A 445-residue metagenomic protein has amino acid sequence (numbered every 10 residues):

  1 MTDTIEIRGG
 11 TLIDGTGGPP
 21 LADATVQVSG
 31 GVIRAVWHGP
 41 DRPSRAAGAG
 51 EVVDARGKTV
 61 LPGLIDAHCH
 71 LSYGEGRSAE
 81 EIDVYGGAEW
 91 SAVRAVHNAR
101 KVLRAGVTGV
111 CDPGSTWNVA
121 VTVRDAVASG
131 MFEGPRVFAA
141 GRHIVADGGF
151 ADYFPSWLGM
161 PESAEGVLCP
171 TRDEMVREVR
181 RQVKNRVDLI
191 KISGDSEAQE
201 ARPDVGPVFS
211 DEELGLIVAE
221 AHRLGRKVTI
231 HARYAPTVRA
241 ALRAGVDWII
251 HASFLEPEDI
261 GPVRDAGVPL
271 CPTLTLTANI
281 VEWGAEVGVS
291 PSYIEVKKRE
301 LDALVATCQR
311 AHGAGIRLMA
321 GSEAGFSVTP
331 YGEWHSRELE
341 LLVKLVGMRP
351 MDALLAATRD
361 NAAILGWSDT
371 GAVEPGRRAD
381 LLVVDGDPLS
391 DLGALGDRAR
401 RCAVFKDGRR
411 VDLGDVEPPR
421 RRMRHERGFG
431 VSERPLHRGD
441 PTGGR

Functional and structural regions predicted by a protein language model:
M1-E6, L12, T16-L61: Histidine-rich, glycine-flanked metal-binding segment
G9, K58, H68-H70, H231 (+1 more regions): Histidine-centered divalent metal-coordination motifs
G10, A357-R359, P375-R422: C-terminal cap of metal-dependent C-N hydrolases
K58-M131, D147-G148, E212, A244: Metal-associated gating/positioning segment near the N- to mid-region
L71-S91, R100-L103, G134, A146-A164 (+2 more regions): Active-site gating loops and adjacent loop-to-helix segments of metal-dependent hydrolytic enzymes
E75-S78, A120, E200-R202, V238-A244 (+4 more regions): Histidine/acidic-residue-rich catalytic or RNA/ligand-binding cores of hydrolases and nuclease-related proteins
T122, R172-L270, E286-G288, K297-L318: Histidine/acidic residue-rich metal-binding segments in metalloenzymes
R223, S292, D302-D387: His/Asp/Glu-enriched, well-ordered alpha-helical/loop segment that forms or immediately abuts the divalent-metal
